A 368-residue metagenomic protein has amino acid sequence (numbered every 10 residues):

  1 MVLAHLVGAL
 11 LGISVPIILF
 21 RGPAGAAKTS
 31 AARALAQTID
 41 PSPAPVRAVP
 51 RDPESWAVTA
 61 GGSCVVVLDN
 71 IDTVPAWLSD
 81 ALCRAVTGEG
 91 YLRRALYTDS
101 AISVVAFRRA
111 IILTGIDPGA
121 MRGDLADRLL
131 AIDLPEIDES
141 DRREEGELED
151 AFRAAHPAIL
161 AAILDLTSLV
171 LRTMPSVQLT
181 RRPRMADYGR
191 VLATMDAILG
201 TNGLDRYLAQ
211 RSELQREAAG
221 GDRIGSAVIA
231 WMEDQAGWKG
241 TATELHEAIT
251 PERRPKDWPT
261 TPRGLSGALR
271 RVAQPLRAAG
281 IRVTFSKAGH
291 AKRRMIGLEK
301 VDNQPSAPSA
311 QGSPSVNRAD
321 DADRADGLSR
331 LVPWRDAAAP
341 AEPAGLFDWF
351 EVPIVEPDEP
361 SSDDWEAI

Functional and structural regions predicted by a protein language model:
M1-G62, Y188: P-loop NTPase catalytic core of nucleic-acid-dependent motor ATPases
V15, G62-C64, E89, F107-A110 (+1 more regions): Short glycine-/polar-rich loops that comprise or flank the Walker A/P-loop and associated switch/sensor motifs
D40, S79-S103: Conserved catalytic/switch belt of AAA+ P-loop NTPases
S55-T59, A95-L113: AAA+/SF3 P-loop NTPase mechanochemical coupling elements
V65-V86, P118-D127: Conserved AAA+/SF3 P-loop NTPase catalytic/coupling segment centered on the Walker-B
L68, V74, V170-I368: DNA transaction DNA-binding modules
M121-E139: A short helix-turn-beta junction within AAA+ P-loop NTPase domains corresponding to the substrate/partner-engaging
L134-A155: A short, charged helix-loop
